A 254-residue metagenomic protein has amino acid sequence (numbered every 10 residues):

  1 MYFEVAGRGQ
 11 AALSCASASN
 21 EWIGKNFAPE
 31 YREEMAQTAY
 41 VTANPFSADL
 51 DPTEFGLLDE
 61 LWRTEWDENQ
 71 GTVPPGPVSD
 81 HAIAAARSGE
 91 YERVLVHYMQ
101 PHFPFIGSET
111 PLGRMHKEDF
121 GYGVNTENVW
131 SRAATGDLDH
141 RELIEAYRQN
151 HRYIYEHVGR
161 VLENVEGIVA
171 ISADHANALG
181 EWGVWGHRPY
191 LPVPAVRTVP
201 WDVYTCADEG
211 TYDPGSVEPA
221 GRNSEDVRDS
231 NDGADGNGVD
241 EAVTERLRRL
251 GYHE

Functional and structural regions predicted by a protein language model:
M1-E254: Catalytic domains that recognize anionic headgroups
